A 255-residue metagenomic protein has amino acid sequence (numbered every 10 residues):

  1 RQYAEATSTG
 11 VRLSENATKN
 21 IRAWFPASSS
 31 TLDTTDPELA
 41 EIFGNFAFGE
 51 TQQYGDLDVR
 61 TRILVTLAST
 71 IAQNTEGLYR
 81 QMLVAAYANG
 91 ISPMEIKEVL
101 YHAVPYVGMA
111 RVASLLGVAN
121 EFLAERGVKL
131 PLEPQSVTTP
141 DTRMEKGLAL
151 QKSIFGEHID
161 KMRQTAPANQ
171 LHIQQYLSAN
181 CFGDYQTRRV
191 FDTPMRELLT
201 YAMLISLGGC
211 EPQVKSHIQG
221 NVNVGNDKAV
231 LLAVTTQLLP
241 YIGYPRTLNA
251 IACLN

Functional and structural regions predicted by a protein language model:
Q2-V59, R80, V112-T193, N223 (+2 more regions): Acidic, glycine/proline-rich low-complexity segments that act as flexible tails and inter-domain linkers
I42, L64-A68, A85, C253: Residue-level detector of alpha-helical secondary structure
T51, A72, S206-L207: Structural motif corresponding to the C-terminal cap of alpha-helices
D58, N74-K97, A110-A124, G208-A233 (+1 more regions): Extended intrinsically disordered, low-complexity coil regions enriched in Ser, Thr, Gly, Ala and often Pro
T61-T70, V99-L100, M195-I205, V214 (+1 more regions): Short, structured motif recognition centered on aromatic/hydrophobic residues
I71, Y106: Extended cationic-aromatic binding surfaces that line active-site or macromolecule-binding grooves and engage
A103: Acidic catalytic motifs of isoprenoid enzymes
